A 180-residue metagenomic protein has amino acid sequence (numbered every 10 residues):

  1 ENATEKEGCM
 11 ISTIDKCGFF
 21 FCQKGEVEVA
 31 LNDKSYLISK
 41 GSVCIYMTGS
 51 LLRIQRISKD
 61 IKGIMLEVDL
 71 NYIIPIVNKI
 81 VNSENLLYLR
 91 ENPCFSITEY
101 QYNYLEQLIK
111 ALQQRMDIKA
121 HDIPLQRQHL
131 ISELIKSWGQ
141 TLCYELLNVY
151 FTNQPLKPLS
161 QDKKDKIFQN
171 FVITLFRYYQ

Functional and structural regions predicted by a protein language model:
E1-S39: Generic protein-terminus/edge-of-domain signal
F19, S35, V43-I45, M65-E67 (+1 more regions): Conserved hydrophobic/aromatic beta-strand scaffold that supports enzyme active sites
C22-K24, M47, I57: A short, compositionally biased micro-patch
E28-A30, L52-S58: Short beta-strand His + acidic residue motifs that chelate non-heme Fe in jelly-roll/DSBH and cupin folds
C44, T48-I54, I73: Histidine-centered metal-chelating micro-motifs
Q55-I123: A hydrophobic/aromatic-rich effector-binding and dimerization subdomain of bacterial HTH-type transcriptional regulators
L105, I109-M116, I135-L146, F171-L175: Hydrophobic alpha-helical core bundles mediating ligand binding, dimerization, or RNAP-core interactions
I123-L134, L146-Q180: Short, Lys/Arg-enriched, Trp-marked, Pro/Gly-tolerant hinge/linker segments that flank
